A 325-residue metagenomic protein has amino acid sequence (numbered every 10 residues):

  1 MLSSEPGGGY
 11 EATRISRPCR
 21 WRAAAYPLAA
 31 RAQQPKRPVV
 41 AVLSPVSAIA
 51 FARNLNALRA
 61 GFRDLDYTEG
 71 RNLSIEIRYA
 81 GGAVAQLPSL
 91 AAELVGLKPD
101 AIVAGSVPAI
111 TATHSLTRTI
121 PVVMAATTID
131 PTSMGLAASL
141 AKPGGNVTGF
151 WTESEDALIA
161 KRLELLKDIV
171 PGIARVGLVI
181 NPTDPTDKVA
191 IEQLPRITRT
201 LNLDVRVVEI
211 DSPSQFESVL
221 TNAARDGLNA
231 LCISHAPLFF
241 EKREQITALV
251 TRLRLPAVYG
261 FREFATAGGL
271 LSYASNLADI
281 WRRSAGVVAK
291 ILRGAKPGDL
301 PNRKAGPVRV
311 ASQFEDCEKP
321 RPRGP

Functional and structural regions predicted by a protein language model:
M1-P325: Short hydrophobic alpha-helices and adjacent helix-cap/hinge residues
